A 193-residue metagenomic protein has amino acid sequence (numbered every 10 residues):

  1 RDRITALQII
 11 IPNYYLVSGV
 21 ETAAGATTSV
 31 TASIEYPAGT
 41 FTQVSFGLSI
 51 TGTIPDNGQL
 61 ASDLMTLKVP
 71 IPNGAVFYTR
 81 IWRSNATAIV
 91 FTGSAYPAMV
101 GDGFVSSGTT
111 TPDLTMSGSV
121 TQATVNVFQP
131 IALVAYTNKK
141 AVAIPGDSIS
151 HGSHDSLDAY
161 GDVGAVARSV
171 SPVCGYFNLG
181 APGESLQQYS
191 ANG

Functional and structural regions predicted by a protein language model:
D2, I11, G25-T27, A32-V44 (+3 more regions): Conserved SGNH/GDSL esterase-like catalytic core that processes O-acyl groups on lipids and polysaccharides
R3-L7, T28-V30, N73-F77: Residues at beta-strand starts and edge strands
R3-T22: A short beta-strand element within beta-rich, extracytoplasmic domains of secreted/secretory-pathway proteins
A6-I10, V76-W82, A132: Residues within well-ordered beta-strands of beta-sheet-rich folds
G19-V30, I89-A95: Beta-strand acidic-aromatic groove motif in beta-rich domains, primarily in extracellular
S49-D63, P72-G74: Solvent-exposed, conformationally flexible loop/turn segments
D63-V105: Short, well-structured beta-strand segments enriched in hydrophobic/aromatic residues within extracellular or lumenal
A98-A141: PGST-rich, cysteine-poor low-complexity/disordered linker and tail segments that act as flexible spacers
